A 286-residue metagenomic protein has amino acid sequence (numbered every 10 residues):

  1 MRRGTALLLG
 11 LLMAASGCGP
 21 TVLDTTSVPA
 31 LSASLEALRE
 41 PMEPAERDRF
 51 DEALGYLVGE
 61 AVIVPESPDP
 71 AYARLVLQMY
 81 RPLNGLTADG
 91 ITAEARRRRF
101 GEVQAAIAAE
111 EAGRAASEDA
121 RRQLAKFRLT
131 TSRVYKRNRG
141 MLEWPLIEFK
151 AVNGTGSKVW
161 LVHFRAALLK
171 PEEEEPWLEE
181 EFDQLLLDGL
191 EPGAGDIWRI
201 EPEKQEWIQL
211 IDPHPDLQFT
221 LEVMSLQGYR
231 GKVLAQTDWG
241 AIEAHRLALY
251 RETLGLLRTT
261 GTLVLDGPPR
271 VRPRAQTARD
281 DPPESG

Functional and structural regions predicted by a protein language model:
M1-S16: Sec-dependent bacterial lipoprotein signal peptides
G17-T21: Bacterial signal peptide processing site
A37-E66: Post-signal-peptide N-terminal segment of Sec-exported extracytoplasmic proteins
L57-A106: Mature extracellular/secreted ectodomains of secretory-pathway proteins
R97-E148, G154, D238, L247-L256: Low-complexity, acidic Ser/Thr/Pro/Gly-rich terminal tails and inter-domain linkers that flank the onset of structured
K158-E173: Short acidic, flexible loop segments centered on an aromatic residue
P171-E172, E179-Y250: Short, solvent-exposed, Trp/other aromatic-anchored flexible loops in extracytoplasmic proteins
Q184-L186, L234-D280: Short beta-strand elements
